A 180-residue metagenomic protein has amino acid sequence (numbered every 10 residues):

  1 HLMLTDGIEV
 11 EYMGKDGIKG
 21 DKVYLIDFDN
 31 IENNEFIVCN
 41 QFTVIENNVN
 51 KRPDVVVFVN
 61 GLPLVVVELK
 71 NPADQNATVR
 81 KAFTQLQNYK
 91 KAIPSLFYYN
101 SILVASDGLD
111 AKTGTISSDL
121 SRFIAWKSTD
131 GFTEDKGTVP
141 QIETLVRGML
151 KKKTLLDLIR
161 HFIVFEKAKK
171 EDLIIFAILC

Functional and structural regions predicted by a protein language model:
H1-C180: ATP-dependent helicase/translocase motor core
